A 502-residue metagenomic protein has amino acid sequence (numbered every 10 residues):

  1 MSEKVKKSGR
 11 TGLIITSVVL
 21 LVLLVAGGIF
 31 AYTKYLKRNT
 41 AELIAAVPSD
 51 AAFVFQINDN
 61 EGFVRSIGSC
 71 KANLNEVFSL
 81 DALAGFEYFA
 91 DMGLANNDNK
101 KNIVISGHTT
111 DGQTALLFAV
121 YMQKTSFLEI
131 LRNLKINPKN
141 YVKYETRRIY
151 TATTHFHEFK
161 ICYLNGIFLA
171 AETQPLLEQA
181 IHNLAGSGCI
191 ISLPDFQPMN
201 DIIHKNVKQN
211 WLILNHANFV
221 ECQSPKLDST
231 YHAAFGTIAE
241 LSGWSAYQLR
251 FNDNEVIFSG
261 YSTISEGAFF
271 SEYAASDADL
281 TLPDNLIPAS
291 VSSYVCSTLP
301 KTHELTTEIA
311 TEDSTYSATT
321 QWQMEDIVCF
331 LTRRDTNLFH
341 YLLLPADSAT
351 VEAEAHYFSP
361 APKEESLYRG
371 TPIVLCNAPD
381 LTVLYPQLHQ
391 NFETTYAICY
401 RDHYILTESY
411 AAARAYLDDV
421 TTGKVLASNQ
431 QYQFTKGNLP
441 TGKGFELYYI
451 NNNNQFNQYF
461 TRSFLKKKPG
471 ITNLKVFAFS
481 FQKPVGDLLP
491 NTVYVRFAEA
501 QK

Functional and structural regions predicted by a protein language model:
M1-S2: N-terminal intrinsically disordered, acidic low-complexity segments at the extreme N-terminus
K6-V18, V22-T151, F196-H340, L344-P345 (+1 more regions): Structural boundary/hinge residues at secondary-structure and domain interfaces
N58, G107-G112, Y121-T125, T153-F156 (+9 more regions): Short, flexible beta-strand-to-coil junctions
N73-N102, I136-D253, Y368-K483: An internal, short helix-loop-strand segment that often contains or flanks glycine-aspartate motifs
K124-I130, H157-F159, L177-Q179, I264-E272 (+7 more regions): Short, surface-exposed beta-strand/loop "edge" segments at domain boundaries and coil↔beta transitions
N183-L184, Y261-T263, E272-A275, E308-I309 (+3 more regions): Composition- and surface-driven signal marking solvent-exposed, interaction-prone regions in large proteins
E255-I257, S290-S292, F339, E393-T395 (+2 more regions): Active-site lining segments that contact anionic ligands and/or coordinate catalytic metals
T407, K475-K502: Hydrophobic, glycine-enriched assembly/anchoring segments
